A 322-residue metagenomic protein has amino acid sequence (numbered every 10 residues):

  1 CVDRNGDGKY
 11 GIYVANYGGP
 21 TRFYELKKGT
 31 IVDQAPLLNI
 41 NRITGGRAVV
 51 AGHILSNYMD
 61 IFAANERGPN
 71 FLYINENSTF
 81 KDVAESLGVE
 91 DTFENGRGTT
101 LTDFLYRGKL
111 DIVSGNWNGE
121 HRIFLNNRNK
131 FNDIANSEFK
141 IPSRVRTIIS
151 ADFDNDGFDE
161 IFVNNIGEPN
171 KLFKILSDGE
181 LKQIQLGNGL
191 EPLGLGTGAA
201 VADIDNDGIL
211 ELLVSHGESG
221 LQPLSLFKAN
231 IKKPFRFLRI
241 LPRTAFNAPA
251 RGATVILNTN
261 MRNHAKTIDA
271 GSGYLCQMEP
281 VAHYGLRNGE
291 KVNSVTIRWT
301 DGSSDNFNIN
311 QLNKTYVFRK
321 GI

Functional and structural regions predicted by a protein language model:
C1-G6, G46-D60, G96-Y106, L110 (+4 more regions): Beta-propeller blade termini
C1-R4, D33-I40, G46, G88: Asp-box/WD-like beta-propeller blade repeats and closely related beta-sheet repeat scaffolds
G6-A15, S56-A64, Y106-G115, N155-N164 (+1 more regions): Acidic/hydrophobic-patterned starts of short beta strands in beta-sheet-rich repeat architectures
N16-G18, L26, N65-R67, N75 (+7 more regions): Structural signature of WD-repeat beta-propellers
G19, G45-R47, G68, N95-R97 (+5 more regions): Beta-rich catalytic cores
G19-Q34, P69-V83, E120-I134, P169-I184 (+1 more regions): Beta-propeller blade repeat segments, especially FG-GAP/WD-type strand-to-loop junctions in 6- to 7-bladed propeller
R42-I43, T92, I141-P142, P192: Conserved loop/turn at the beginning of each blade in beta-propeller domains
F131-N132, N136, I141, E168 (+1 more regions): Gly/Ser/Thr/Pro-enriched helix-cap/hinge segments flanking short amphipathic alpha-helices
